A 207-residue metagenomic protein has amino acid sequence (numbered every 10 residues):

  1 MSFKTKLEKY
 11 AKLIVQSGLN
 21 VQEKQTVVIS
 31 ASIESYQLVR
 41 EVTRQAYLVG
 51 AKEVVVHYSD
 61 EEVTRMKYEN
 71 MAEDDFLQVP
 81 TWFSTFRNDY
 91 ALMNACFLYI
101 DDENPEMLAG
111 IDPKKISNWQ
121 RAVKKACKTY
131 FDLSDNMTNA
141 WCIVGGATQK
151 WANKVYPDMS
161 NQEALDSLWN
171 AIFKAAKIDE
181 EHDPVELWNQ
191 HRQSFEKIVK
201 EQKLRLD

Functional and structural regions predicted by a protein language model:
M1-D207: Active-site bordering "gate/hinge" segments that shape substrate access to catalytic or cofactor-binding pockets
